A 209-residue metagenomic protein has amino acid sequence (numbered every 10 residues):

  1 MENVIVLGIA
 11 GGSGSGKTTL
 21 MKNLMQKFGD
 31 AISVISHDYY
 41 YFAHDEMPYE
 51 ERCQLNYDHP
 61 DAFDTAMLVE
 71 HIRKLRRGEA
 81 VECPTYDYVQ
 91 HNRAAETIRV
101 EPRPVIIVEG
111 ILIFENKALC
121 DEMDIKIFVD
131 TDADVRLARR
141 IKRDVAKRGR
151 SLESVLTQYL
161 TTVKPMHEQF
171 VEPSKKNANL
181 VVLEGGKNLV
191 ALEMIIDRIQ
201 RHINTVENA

Functional and structural regions predicted by a protein language model:
S13: The conserved Walker
K17: Conserved lysine of the Walker
L20: Hydrophobic positions on the alpha1 helix immediately C-terminal to the Walker A/P-loop
Q26-V34: Post-Walker A helix-loop "phosphate-sensing" segment adjacent to the P-loop in P-loop NTPases
S33, F42, E46-Q90: Conserved nucleotide-sensing/catalytic segment adjacent to the nucleotide-binding pocket in NTP-handling enzymes
A94-R148: ATP-dependent NMP and nucleoside kinases share a basic, alpha-helical "lid"
E101-P102, K142-V145, K164-A209: NTP-dependent small-molecule kinase module
